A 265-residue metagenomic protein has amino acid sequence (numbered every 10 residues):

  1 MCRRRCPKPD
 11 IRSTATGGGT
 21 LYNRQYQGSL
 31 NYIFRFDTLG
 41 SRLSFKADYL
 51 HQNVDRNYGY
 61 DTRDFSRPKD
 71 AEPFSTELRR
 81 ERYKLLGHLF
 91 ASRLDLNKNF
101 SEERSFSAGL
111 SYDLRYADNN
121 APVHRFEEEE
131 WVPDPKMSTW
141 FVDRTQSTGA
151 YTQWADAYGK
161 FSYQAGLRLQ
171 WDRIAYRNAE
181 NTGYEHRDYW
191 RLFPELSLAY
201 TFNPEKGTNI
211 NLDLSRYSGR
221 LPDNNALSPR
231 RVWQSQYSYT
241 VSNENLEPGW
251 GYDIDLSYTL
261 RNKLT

Functional and structural regions predicted by a protein language model:
C2-K8, G59-D70, V123-V132, E180-R187 (+1 more regions): Flexible, surface-exposed loop regions and adjacent strand-edge segments of Gram-negative outer-membrane beta-barrel
R12-R177, N203-G207, L264: Face-selective signature of the C-terminal outer-membrane beta-barrel domain
Q27, A91, S147-G149, Y189-S197 (+2 more regions): Transmembrane beta-barrel architecture of outer membranes
N31, D95, Y151-Q153, E195-A199 (+2 more regions): Outer-membrane beta-barrel architecture
M137-R144, N181-D188, T201, N245: Alpha-helix N-cap/helix-initiation motif
T139-T145, S218-T265: Outer-membrane beta-barrel signature, preferentially recognizing the C-terminal barrel domain of Gram-negative
L167-D172, Y184, S215-Y217, P229-R231: Active/binding-pocket-proximal capping segment
R177, E185-R187, L212, G219: Long alpha-helical, hydrophobic tracts
